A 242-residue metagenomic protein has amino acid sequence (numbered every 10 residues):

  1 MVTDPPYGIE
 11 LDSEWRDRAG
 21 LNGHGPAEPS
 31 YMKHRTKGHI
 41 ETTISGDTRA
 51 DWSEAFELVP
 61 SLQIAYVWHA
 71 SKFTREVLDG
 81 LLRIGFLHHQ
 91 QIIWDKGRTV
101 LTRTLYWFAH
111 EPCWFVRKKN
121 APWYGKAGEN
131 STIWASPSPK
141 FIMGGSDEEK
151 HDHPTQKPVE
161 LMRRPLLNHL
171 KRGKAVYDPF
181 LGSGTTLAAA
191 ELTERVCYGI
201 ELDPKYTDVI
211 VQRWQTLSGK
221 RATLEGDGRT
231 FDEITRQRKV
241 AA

Functional and structural regions predicted by a protein language model:
M1-T99, T104-F108, F115, K126-A242: S-adenosyl-L-methionine-dependent nucleic acid methyltransferase catalytic domains
A121-G125: Short helix-loop capping/hinge motifs at secondary-structure junctions, enriched in acidic/polar residues
